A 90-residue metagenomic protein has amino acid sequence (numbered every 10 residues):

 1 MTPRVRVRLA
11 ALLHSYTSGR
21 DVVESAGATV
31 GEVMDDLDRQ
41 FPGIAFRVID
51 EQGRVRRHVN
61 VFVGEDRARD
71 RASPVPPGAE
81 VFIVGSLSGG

Functional and structural regions predicted by a protein language model:
M1-G89: Ubiquitin-like/PB1-type beta-grasp interaction modules and other compact soluble beta-rich domains
